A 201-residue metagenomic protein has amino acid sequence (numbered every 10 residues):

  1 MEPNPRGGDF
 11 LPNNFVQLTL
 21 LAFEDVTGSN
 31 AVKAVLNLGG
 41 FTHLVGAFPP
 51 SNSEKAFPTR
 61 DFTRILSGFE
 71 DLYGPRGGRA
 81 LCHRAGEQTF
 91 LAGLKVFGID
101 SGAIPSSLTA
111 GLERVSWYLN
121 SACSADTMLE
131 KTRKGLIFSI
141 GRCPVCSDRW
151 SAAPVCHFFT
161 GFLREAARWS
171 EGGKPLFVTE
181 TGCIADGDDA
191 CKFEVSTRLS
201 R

Functional and structural regions predicted by a protein language model:
M1-R84, Q88-T89: N-terminal low-complexity or simple alpha-helical regulatory segments that function as activation/interaction modules
L21, D25, R114-Y118, W169: Amphipathic alpha-helical regulatory segments at dimerization interfaces that relay allosteric signals between sensory
S53-F158, P175, G182: Amphipathic interaction/junction segments at domain boundaries or subunit interfaces
G141-C143, S196-S200: Solvent-exposed residues in well-ordered beta-strands and their adjoining turns, especially edge/terminal strands
H157-K174: Active-site helix/loop of acyl-thioester processing domains in fatty-acid/polyketide metabolism, spanning hotdog-fold
L176-T197: Beta-rich nucleic-acid/ligand-interaction surfaces
